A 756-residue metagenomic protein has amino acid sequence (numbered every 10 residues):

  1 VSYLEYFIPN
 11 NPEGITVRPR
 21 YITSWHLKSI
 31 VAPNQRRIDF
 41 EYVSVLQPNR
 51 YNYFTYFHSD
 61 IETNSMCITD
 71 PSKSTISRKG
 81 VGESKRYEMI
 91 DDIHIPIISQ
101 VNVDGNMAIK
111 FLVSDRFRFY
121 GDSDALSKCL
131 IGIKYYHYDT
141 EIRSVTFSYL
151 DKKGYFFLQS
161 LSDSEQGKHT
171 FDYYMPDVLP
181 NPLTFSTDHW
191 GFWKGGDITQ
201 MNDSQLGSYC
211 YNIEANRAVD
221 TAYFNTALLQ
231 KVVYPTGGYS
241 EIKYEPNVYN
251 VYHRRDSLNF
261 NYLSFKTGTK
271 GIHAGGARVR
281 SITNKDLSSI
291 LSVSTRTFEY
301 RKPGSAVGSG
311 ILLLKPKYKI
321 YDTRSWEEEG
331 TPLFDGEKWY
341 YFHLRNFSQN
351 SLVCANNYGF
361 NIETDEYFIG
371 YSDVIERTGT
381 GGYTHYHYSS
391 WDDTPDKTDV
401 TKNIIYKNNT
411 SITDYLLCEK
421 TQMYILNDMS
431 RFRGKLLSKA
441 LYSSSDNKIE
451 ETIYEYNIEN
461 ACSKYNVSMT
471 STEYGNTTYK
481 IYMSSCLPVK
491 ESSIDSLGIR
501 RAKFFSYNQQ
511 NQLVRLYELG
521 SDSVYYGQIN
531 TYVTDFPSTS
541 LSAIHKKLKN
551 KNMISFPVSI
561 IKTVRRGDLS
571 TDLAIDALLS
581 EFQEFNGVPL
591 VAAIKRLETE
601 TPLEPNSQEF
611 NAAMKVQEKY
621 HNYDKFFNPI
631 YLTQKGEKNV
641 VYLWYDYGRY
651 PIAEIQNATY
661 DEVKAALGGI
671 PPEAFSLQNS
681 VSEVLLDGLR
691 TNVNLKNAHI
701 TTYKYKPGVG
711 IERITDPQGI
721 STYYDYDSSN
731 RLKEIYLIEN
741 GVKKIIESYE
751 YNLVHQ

Functional and structural regions predicted by a protein language model:
V1-E662, A666-L677, D687, L695-T722 (+1 more regions): Non-catalytic interaction/targeting regions
S682-L689: Intrinsically disordered, low-complexity terminal/linker regions enriched in Pro/Ser/Gly and acidic residues
E747-Q756: Outer-membrane beta-barrel "beta-signal"
